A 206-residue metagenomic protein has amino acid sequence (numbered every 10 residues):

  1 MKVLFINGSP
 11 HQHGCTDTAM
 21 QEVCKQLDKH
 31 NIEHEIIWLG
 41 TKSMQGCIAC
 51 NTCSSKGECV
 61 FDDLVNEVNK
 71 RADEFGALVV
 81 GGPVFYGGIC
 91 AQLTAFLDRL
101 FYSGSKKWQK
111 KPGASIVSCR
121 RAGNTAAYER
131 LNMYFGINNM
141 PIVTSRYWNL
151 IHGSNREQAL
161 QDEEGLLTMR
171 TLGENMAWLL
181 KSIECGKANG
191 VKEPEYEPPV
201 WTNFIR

Functional and structural regions predicted by a protein language model:
K2-H30: N-terminal beta1-alpha1 ligand-phosphate binding loop
I32-K42: A short beta-strand-loop structural module common to alpha/beta enzyme folds
K42-A72, W201-R206: Cysteine-cluster motifs in flexible loop/terminal segments that predominantly coordinate metals
N51-S55, N132, Q161-D162: Short, hinge-like loop/turn segments at secondary-structure boundaries
G57-Y147: Helix-loop-strand module that forms the ligand-binding subsite of alpha/beta enzymes
P141-R206: Glycine-rich phosphate/pyrophosphate-binding loop and the adjoining helix
